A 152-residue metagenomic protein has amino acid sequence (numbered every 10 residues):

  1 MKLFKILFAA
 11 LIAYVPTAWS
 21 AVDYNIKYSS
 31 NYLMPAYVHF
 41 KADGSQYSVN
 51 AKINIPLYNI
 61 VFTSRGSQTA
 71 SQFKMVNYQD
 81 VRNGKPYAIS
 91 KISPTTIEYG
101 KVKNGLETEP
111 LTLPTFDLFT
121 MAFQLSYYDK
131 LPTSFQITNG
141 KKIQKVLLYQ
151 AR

Functional and structural regions predicted by a protein language model:
K2, V22-N25, S48-A51, F73-K74 (+2 more regions): Short secondary-structure boundary micro-motifs
K2, Y28, I55-L57, I97-Y99 (+1 more regions): Hydrophobic transmembrane signal anchors and adjacent membrane-proximal interface regions, especially in viral
K2-A9: Sec-dependent signal peptide recognition, specifically the positively charged N-region followed immediately by
A10-A18: Hydrophobic h-region of N-terminal signal peptides that target proteins for export in Gram-negative bacteria
T17-T63, Q68-S71, Y78-P94: N-terminal cleavable signal peptides for secretion/export
K85, I89-R152: Solvent-exposed helix/loop surface patches that form functional interfaces
